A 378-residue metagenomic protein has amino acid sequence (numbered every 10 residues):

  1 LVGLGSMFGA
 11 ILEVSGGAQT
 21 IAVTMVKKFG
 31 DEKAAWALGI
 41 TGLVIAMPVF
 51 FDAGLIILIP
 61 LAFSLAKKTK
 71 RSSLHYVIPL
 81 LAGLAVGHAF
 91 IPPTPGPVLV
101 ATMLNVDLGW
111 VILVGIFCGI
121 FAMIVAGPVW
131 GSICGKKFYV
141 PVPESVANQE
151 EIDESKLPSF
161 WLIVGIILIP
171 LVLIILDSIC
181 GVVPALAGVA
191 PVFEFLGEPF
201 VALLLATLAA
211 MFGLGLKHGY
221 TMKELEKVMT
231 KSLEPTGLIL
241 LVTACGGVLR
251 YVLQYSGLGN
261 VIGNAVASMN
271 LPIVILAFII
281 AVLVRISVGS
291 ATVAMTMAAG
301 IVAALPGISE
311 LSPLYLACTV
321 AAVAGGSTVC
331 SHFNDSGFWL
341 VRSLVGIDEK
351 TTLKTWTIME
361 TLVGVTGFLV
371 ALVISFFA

Functional and structural regions predicted by a protein language model:
L1-Q19, F195-G257: Core transmembrane alpha-helical segments of multi-pass membrane transporters/permeases
V2-L12, K28-L61, A85, L240-G246 (+3 more regions): Hydrophobic alpha-helical transmembrane segments of multi-pass integral membrane proteins, predominantly secondary
S6-M7, Q19-T24, A53-L65, T94-L104 (+4 more regions): Re-entrant/interfacial helical elements at transmembrane boundaries that shape and gate the permeation pathway
E13-A18, K28-E32, L65-Y76, T102-G109 (+3 more regions): Juxtamembrane helix-boundary/capping and inter-helix hinge elements in multi-pass membrane proteins
I21, P97-L108, C180-E194, M222-K223 (+1 more regions): Membrane-interface helix termini and inter-helical loops of multi-pass transporters
M25-I40, K68-Y76, P199-V201, L233-I239 (+2 more regions): Membrane-interfacial loop-to-helix junctions in multi-pass transporters
T69-R71, V106-S155, G325-A378: Juxtamembrane and boundary regions of transmembrane helices in multi-pass small-molecule transporters and channels
L113-K227: Long, contiguous bundles of hydrophobic transmembrane helices that form the permeation core of multi-pass
